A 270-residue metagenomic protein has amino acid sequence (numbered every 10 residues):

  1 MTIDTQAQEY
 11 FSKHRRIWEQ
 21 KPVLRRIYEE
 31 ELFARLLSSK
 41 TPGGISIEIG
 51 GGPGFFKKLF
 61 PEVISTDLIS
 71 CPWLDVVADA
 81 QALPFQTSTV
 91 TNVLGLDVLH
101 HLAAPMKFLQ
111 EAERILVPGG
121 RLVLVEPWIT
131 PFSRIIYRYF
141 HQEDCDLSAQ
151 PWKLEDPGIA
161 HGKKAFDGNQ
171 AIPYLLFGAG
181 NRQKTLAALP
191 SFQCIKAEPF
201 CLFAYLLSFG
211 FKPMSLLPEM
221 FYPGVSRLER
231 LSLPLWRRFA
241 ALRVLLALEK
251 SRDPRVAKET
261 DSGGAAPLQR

Functional and structural regions predicted by a protein language model:
M1-Q81, L242, P254-R270: Conserved N-terminal segment of class I S-adenosyl-L-methionine
A82-T87: Short conserved loop adjoining the S-adenosyl-L-methionine
L94: A conserved beta-strand element that flanks and buttresses the S-adenosyl-L-methionine
D97-V98: Short catalytic micro-motifs in class I SAM-dependent methyltransferases
M106-P118: A short glycine-rich, Lys/Arg-flanked "PGG" loop and its adjoining helix->strand segment in the class I
L122-H161: Conserved class I S-adenosyl-L-methionine
K164-N181: Acceptor-substrate binding/catalytic loop of class I
Q183, A187-P190, C194-R270: A C-terminal cap/extension of S-adenosyl-L-methionine-dependent methyltransferases that defines the acceptor-substrate
